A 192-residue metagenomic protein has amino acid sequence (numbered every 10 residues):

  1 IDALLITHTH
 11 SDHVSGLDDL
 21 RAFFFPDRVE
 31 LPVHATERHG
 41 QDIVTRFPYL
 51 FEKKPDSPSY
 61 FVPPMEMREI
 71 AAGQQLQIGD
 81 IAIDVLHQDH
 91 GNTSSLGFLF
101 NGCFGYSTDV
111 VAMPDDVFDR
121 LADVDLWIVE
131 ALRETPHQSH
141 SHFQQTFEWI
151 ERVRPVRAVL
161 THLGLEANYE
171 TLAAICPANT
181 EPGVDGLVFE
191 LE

Functional and structural regions predicted by a protein language model:
I1-S107, A173-E192: Binuclear metal-dependent hydrolase catalytic cores
T7, S107-T108, V129, T161: Ser/Thr-centric signal marking residues that sit in or immediately flank functional binding/regulatory motifs
Q88-N92, V110-M113, G164-E166: Short beta->alpha connector loops
P114-L126, A131-E192: Binuclear metal-ion centers of metallo-dependent hydrolases, dominated by the metallo-beta-lactamase
